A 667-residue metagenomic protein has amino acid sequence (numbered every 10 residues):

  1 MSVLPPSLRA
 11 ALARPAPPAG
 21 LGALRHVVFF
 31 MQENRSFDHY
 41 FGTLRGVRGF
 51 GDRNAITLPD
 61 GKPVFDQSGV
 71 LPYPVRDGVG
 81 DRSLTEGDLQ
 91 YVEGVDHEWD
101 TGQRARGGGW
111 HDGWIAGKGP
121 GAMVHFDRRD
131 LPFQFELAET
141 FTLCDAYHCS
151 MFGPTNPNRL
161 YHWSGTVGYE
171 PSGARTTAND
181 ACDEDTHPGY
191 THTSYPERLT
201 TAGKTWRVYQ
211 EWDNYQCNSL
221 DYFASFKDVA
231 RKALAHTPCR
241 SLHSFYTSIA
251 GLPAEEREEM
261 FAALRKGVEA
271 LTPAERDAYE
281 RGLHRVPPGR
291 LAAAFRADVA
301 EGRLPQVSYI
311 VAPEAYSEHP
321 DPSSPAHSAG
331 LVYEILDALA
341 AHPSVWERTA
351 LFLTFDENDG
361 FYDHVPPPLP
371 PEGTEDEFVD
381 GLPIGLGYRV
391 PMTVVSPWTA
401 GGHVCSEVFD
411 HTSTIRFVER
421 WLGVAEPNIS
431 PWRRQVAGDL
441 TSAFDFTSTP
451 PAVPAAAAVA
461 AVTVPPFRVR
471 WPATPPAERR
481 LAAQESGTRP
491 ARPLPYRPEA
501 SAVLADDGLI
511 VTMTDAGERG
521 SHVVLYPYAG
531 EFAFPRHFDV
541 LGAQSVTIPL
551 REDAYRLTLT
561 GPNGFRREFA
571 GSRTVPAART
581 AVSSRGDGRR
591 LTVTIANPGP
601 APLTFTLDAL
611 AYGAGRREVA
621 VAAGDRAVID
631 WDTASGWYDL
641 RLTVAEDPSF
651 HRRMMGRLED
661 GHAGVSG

Functional and structural regions predicted by a protein language model:
M1-G667: N-terminal pro-sequences and low-complexity stem/linker regions of secreted or lumenal proteins
